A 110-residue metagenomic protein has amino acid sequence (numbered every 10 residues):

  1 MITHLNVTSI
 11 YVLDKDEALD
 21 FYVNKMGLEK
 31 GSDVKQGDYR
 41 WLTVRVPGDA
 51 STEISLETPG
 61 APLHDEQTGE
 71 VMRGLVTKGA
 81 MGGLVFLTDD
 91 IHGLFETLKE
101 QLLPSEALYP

Functional and structural regions predicted by a protein language model:
M1-N6, E29-P110: Vicinal oxygen chelate
S9-K15: Conserved beta-strand-loop-alpha-helix junction that forms the acyl-donor binding cleft
E17-A18, G93: Short Gly/charged-rich anion-binding patches and loops
A18-V23, L98: Conserved active-site tyrosine of GNAT-family acetyltransferases
